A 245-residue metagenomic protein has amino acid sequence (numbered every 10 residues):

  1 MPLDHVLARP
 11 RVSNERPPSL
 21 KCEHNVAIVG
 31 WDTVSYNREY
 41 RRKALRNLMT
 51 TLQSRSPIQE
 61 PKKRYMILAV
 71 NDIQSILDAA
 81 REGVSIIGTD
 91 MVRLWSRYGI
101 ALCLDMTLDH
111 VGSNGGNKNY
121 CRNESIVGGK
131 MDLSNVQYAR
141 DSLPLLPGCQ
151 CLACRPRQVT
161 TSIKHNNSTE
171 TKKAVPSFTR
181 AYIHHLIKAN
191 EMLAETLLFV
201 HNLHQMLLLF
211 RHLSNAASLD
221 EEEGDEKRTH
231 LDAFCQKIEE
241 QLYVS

Functional and structural regions predicted by a protein language model:
M1-C149, R157-K173: Glycine-rich phosphate/ribose-binding loops and adjacent secondary-structure elements that form binding surfaces
L146-S245: C-terminal extensions of enzymes
